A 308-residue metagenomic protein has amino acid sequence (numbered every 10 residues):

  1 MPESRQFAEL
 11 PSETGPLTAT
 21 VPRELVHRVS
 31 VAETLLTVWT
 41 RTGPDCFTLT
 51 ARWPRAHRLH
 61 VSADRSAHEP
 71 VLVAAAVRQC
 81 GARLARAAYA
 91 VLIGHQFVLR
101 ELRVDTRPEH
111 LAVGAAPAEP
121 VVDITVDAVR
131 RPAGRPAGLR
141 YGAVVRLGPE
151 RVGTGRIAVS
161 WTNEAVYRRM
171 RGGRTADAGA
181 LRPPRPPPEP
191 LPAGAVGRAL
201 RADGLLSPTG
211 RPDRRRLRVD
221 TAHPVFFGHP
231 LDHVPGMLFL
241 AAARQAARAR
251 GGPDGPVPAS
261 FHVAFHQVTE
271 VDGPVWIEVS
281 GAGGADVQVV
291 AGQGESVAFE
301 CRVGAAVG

Functional and structural regions predicted by a protein language model:
M1-R65, S160-F226, G308: Non-catalytic linker/capping segments at the edges of enzyme domains
P2-E13, V121-P188, S280-G308: HotDog/MaoC-like acyl-thioester-processing domains
A32-R41, E101-H110, T125-V129, R201-P208 (+1 more regions): Short amphipathic beta-strand and strand-loop transition segments with alternating hydrophobic
T42-Q96, R215-A249, P253: Hot-dog-fold acyl-thioester-processing enzymes
P44-C46, P117-V121, P136-R140, V152 (+5 more regions): A general secondary-structure signal for short beta-strands and their flanking turns/coil in non-transmembrane regions
L49-A51, L102-V104, A143, G155-V159 (+2 more regions): A structural signal for short, well-ordered beta-strand segments
R83-T125, R244-S280: Hydrophobic beta-strand-centered segment that forms part of the acyl-chain substrate-binding groove
R201-W276, A282-V290: Acidic/His-leaning functional-site neighborhoods
